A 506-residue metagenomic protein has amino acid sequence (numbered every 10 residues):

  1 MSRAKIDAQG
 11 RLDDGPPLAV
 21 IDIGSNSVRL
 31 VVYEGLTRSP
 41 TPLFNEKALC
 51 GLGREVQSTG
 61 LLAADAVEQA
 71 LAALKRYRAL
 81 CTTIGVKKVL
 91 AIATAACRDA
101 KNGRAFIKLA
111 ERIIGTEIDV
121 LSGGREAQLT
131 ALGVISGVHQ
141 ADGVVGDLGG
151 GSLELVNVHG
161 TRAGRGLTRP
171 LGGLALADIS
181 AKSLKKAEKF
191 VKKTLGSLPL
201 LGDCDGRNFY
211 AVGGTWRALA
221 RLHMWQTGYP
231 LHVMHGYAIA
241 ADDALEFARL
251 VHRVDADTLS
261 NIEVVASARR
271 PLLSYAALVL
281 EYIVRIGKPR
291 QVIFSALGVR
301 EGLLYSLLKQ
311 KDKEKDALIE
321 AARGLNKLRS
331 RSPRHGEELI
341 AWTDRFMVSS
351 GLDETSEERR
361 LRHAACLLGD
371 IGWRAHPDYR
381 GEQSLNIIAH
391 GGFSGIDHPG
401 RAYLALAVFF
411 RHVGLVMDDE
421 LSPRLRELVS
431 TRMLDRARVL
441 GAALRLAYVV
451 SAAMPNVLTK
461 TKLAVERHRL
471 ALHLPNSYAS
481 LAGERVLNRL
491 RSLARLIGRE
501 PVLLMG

Functional and structural regions predicted by a protein language model:
S2-G10: A short, compositionally biased domain-edge/stem linker segment
K5, G15-L18, V32-G35, C50-G51 (+9 more regions): Helical "lid/coupling" subdomains associated with nucleotide-phosphate turnover
L12-T41: N-terminal basic/disordered segments at the start of proteins
D22-S27, G146-S152, V212-T215, A296-G298: A short acidic Gly-Thr/Ser loop motif
S39-T41, K87, T116, R499: A generic structural motif
N45-A48: Short amphipathic
A91: Dinucleotide-binding Rossmann-like beta1-alpha1 core, especially the glycine-rich loop that anchors the ADP
I497-G506: A short amphipathic beta-strand at an alpha->beta junction
